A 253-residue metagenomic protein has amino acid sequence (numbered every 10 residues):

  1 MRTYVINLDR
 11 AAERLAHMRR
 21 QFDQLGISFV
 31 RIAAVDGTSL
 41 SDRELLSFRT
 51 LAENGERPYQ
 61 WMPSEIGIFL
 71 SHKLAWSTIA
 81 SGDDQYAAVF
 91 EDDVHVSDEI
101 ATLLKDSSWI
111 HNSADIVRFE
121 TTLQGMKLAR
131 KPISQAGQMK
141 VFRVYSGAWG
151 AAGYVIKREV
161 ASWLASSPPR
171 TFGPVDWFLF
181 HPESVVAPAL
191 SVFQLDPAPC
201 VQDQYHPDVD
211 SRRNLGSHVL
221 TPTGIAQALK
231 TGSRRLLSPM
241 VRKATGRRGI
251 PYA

Functional and structural regions predicted by a protein language model:
M1-F90, V94-A253: An acidic/histidine-cluster motif and surrounding catalytic segment that typifies divalent-metal-assisted enzyme active
